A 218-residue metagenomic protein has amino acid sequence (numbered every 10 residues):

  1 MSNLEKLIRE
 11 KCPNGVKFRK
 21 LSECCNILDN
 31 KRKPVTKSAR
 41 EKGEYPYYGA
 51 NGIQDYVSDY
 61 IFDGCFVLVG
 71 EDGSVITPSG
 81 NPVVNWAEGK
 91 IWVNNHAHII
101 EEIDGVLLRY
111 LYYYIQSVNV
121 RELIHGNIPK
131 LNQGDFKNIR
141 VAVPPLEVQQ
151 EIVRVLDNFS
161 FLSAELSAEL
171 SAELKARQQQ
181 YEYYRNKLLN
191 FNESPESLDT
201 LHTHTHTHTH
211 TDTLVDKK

Functional and structural regions predicted by a protein language model:
M1-K218: Charged, alpha-helix-forming regions
